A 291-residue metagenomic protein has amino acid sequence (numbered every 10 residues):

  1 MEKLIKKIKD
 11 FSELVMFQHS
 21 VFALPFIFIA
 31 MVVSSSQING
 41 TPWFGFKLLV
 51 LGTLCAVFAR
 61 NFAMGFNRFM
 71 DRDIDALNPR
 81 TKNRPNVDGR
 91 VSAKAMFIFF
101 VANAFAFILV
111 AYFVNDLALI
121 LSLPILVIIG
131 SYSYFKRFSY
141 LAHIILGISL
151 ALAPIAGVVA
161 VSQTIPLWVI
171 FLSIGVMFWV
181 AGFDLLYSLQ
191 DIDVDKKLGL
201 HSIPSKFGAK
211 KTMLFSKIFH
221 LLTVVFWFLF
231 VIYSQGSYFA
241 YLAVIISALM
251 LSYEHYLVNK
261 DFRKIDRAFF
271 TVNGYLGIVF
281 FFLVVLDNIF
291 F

Functional and structural regions predicted by a protein language model:
M1-K9, M64-V91, L185-K210, L257-R263: Cytosolic, membrane-interface loops and tails of multi-pass inner-membrane proteins
L4, I8-E13, L54, N61 (+4 more regions): Intramembrane alpha-helical segments
K9-F22, R90, K136, S202-L214 (+1 more regions): Membrane interfacial helix-start motif at the N-side
M16-S34, G147-A151, F281: The first (N-terminal) embedded transmembrane alpha-helix
F22, F26, W43, K47-L51 (+8 more regions): Alpha-helical transmembrane segments of integral membrane proteins
F26-V33, Q37-M70, R80, A104-Y112 (+4 more regions): Membrane-embedded alpha-helical segments that form the functional core of polytopic membrane enzymes, especially those
V50-A56, R72-S122, K197-L242: Multi-pass membrane catalytic core of lipid/isoprenoid biosynthesis enzymes
L222-V225, L229-F291: Extended hydrophobic alpha-helices typical of membrane-associated regions
